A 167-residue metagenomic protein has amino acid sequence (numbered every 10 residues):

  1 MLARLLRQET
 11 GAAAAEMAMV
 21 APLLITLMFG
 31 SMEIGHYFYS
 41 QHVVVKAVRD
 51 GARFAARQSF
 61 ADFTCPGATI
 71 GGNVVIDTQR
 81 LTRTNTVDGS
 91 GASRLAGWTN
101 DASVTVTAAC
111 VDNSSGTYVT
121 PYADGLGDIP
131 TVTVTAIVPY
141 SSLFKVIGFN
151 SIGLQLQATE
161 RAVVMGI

Functional and structural regions predicted by a protein language model:
M1-R83: Alpha-helical assembly-interface signal, strongest on the long, hydrophobic N-terminal helix that forms
K46-I167: Short, conserved structural patches
